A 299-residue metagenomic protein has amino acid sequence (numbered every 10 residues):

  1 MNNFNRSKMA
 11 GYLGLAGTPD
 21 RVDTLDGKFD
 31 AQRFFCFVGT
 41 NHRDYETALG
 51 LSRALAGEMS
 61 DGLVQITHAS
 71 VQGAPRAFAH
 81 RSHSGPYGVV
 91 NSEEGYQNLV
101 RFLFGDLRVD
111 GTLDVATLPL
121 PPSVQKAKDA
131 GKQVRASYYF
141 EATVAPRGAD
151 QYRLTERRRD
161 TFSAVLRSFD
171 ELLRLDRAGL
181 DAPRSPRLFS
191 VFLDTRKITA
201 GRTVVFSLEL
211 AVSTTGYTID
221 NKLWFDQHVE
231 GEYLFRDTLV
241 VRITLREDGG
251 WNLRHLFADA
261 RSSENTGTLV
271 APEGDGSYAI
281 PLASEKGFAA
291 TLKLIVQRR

Functional and structural regions predicted by a protein language model:
M1-T117: Helical cap/lid subdomain of alpha/beta-hydrolase-fold lipid enzymes that gates access to the catalytic pocket
N2-N5, P121, R147, S168: Serine/threonine-rich low-complexity intrinsically disordered regions
G105-A149: Charged, amphipathic alpha-helical linkers/stalks
A130-R299: Extended non-globular C-terminal regions
